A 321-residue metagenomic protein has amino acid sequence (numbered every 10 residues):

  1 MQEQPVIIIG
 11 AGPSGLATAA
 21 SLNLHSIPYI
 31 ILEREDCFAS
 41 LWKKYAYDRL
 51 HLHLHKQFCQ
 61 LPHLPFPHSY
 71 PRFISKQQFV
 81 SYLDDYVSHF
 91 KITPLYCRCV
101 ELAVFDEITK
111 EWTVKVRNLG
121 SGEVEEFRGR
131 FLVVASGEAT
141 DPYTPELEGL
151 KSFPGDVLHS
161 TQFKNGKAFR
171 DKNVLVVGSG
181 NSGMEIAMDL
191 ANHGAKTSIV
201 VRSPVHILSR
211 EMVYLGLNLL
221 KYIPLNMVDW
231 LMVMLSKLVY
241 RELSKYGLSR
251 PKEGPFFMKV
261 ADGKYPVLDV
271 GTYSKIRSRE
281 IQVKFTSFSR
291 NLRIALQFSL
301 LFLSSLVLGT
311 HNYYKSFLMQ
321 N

Functional and structural regions predicted by a protein language model:
Q2-L41, P71-N321: Flavin (primarily FAD) cofactor-binding/catalytic cores of flavoenzymes
K44, H63, D171: Phosphate-coordinating loops and pocket residues in cytosolic domains that bind phosphorylated ligands
Y47-Q60, G149-L150, M319: Short, flexible, mixed-charge acidic loops at enzyme active sites
F58-P65, S249-P255: Short, basic/glycine-rich phosphate-binding loops at helix/coil junctions that contact nucleotide phosphates
P65-P71: A short acidic, helix-capping loop that chelates divalent metal ions and anchors anionic groups
